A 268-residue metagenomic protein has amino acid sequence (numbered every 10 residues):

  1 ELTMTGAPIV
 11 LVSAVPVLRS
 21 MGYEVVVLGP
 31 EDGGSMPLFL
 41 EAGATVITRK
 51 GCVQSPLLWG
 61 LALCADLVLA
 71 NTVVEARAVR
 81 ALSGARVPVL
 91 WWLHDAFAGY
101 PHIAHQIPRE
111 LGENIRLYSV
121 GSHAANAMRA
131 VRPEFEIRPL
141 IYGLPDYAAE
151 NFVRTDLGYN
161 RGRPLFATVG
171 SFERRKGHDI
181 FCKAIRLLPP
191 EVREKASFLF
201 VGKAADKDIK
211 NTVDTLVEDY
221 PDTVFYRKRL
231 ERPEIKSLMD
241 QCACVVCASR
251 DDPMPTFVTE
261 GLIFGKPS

Functional and structural regions predicted by a protein language model:
V27-G33, V169, S197-N211: Glycosyltransferase donor-sugar binding loop
L61-A62, R229, S237-C242: Short alpha-helical donor nucleotide-sugar binding micro-motif in glycosyltransferases
A78, P101, E113-P139, L144-A148: A short, active-site helix/loop in glycosyltransferases that binds the activated sugar's phosphate group
A149-N160: A short helix/loop element that forms part of the nucleotide-sugar donor recognition site in Leloir-type
N160-K176, C182-I185, L199: Conserved donor-binding/catalytic core segment of Leloir-type glycosyltransferases
N211-P233: Nucleotide-activated donor-binding/catalytic signature segment of Leloir-type glycosyltransferases, i.e., the conserved
K236, P255-I263: Short alpha-helical segment that forms part of, or immediately flanks, the ligand-binding pocket in carbohydrate-active
R250: Aromatic "clamp/platform" in nucleotide-sugar-dependent glycosyltransferases that forms part of the donor/acceptor
